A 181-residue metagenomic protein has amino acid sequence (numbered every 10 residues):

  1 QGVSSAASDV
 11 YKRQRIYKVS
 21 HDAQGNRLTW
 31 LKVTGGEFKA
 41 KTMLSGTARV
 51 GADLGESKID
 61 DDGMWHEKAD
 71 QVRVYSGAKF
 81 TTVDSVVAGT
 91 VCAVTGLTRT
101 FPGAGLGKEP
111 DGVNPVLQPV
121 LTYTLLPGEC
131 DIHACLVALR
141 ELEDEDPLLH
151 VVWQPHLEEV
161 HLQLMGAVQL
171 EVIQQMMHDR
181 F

Functional and structural regions predicted by a protein language model:
Q1-A7, Y11: Single conserved hydrophobic/aromatic residue that forms the stacking wall/gate of nucleotide- or nucleobase-binding
D9-T122: Conserved nucleotide-binding/hydrolysis modules and their immediate coupling elements across P-loop/ASCE NTPase motors
A78, D111-F181: Charged, conformationally dynamic linker/hinge segments that couple catalytic or nucleotide-dependent chemistry
